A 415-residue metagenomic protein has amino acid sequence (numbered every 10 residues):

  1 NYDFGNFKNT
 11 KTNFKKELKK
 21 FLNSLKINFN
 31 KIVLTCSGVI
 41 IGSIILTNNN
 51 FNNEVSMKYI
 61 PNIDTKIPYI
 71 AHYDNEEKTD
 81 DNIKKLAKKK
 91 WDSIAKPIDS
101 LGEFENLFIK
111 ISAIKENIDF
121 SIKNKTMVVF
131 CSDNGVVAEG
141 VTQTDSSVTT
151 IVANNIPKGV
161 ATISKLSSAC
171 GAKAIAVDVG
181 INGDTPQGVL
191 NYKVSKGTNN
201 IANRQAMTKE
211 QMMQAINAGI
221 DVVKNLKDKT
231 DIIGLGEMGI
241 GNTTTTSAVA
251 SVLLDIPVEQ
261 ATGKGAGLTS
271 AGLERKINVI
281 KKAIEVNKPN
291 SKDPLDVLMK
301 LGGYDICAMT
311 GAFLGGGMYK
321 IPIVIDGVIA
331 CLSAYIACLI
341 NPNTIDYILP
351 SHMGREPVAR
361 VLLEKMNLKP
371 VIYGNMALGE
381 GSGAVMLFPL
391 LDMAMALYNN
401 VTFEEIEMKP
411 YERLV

Functional and structural regions predicted by a protein language model:
N1-T12: N-terminal targeting leaders characterized by basic, low-complexity, disordered sequences that direct proteins
T12-F14, I325: Serine/threonine-rich, low-complexity intrinsically disordered segments
E17-N28: Short, Lys/Arg-rich N-terminal segment immediately upstream of the first membrane anchor
I27-I41: Sec-dependent N-terminal signal peptides
I40-N48, M393: Short hydrophobic alpha-helical membrane-anchoring segments
T47-M57: Sec-dependent signal peptide cleavage junction
M57-V415: N-terminal loops that bind phosphate or other acidic moieties and the adjacent beta-alpha structural core
